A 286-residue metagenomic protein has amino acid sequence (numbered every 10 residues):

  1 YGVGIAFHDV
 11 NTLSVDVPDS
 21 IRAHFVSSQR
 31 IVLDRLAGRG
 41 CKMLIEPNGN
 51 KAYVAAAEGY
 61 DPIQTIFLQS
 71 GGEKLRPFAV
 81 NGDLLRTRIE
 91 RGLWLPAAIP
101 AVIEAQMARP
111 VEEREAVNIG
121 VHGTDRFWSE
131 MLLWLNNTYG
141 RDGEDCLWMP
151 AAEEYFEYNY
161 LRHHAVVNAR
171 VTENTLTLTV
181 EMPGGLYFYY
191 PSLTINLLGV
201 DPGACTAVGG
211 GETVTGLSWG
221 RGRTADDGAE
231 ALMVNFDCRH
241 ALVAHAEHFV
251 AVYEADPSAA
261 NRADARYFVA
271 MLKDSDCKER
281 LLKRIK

Functional and structural regions predicted by a protein language model:
Y1-V54, D61, G71-R88, R114-E115 (+1 more regions): Metal-dependent polysaccharide deacetylase catalytic core of the NodB/CE4 family, i.e., the active-site-bearing domain
S20-A23, S27, I31, A52 (+3 more regions): Extracytoplasmic/secreted proteins, especially bacterial periplasmic and envelope-associated proteins
Q29, L33, V54, E58 (+2 more regions): Non-transmembrane alpha-helical segments in soluble domains of secreted/periplasmic/extracellular proteins
R30-A37, A108-V111, N136-G140, A270-D274: Sec-exported extracytoplasmic/periplasmic mature domains
P62-A79, E104, V111, A116-T194 (+1 more regions): C-terminal domain-boundary segment and adjacent tail
G92-R109, D125: A Trp-anchored, charged/polar loop motif used as the substrate-binding/catalytic surface of acyl/ester-handling
L186, S218-A244: C-terminal beta-strand-rich structural cap/linker in extracellular carbohydrate-active enzymes
R239-K286: Beta-rich interaction/scaffold domains
